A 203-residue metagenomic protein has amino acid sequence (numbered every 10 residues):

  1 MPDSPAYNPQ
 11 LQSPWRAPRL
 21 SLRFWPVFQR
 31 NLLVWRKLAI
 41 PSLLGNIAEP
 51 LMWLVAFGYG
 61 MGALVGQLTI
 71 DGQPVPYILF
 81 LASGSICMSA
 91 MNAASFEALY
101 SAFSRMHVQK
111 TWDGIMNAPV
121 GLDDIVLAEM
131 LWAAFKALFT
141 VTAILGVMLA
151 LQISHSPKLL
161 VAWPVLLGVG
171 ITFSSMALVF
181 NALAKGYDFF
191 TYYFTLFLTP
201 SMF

Functional and structural regions predicted by a protein language model:
M1-F203: Hydrophobic transmembrane alpha-helices and immediately adjacent juxtamembrane helices of multi-pass inner-membrane
